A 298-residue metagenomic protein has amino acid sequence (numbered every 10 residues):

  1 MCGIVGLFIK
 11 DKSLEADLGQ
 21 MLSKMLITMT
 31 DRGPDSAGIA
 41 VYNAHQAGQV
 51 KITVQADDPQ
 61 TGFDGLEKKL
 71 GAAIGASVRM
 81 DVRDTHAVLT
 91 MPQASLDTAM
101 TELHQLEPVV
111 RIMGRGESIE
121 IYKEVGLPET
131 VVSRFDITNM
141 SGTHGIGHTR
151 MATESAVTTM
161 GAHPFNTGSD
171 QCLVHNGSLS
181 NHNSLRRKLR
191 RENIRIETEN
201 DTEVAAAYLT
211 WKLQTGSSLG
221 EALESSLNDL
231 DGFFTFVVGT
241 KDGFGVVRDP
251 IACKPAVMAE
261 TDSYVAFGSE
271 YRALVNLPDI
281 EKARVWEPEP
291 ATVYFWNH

Functional and structural regions predicted by a protein language model:
M1-H298: Conserved short alpha-helical segments that host acidic/polar catalytic motifs at enzyme active sites
